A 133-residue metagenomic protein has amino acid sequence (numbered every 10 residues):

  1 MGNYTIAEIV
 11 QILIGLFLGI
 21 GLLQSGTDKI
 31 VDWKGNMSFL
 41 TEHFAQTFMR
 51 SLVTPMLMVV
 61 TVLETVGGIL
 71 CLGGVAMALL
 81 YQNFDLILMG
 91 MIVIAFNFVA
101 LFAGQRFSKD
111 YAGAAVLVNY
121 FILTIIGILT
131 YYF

Functional and structural regions predicted by a protein language model:
M1-D28, M58, V62-F133: Extended, low-polarity transmembrane helix blocks
W33-V53: Cytosolic, membrane-interface loops and tails of multi-pass inner-membrane proteins
